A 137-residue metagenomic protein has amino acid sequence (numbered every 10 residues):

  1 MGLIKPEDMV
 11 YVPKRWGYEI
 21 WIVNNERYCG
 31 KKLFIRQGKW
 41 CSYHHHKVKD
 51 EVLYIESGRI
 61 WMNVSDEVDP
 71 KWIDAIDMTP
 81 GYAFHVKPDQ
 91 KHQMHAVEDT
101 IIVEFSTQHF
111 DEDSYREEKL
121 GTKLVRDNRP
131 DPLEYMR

Functional and structural regions predicted by a protein language model:
M1-G2, Q37: Extended recognition/assembly regions associated with phosphoester-bond processing machinery
E7-H45, K49: A short glycine-rich, His/Asp/Glu-containing loop-to-beta-strand
V12-P13, V68, H95-R137: Double-stranded beta-helix
K32, V52, A75, A83 (+1 more regions): Short, surface-exposed charged micro-motifs
S42-H44, M62-N63, F84-V86, K91-V97 (+1 more regions): Short beta-strand His + acidic residue motifs that chelate non-heme Fe in jelly-roll/DSBH and cupin folds
V48-E67: Glycine- and acidic-residue-biased ligand/ion/polar-headgroup-sensing regions
D66-D89: Short acidic-glycine-tyrosine-enriched beta hairpin
